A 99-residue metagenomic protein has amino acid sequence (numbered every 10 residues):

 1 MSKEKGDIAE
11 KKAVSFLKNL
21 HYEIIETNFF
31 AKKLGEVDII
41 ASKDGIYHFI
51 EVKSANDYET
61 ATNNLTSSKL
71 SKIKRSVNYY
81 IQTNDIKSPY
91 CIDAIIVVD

Functional and structural regions predicted by a protein language model:
M1-N28: Acidic-basic catalytic patches of nuclease active cores, encompassing PD-(D/E)XK and other metal-cofactor nuclease
K11, S54-D99: Catalytic cores of nucleic-acid endonucleases
N19, D44-I46, I86-P89: Alpha-helix termination/capping residues and helix-transition junctions
F30, A41, T83-D85: Sterically constrained small-residue positions within well-ordered secondary structures of folded domains
K32-G35: Short acidic/glycine-enriched loop/turn segments that link adjacent beta-strands
V37-Y58, I73: Conserved catalytic cores of phosphodiester-cleaving nucleases, focusing on short active-site segments
